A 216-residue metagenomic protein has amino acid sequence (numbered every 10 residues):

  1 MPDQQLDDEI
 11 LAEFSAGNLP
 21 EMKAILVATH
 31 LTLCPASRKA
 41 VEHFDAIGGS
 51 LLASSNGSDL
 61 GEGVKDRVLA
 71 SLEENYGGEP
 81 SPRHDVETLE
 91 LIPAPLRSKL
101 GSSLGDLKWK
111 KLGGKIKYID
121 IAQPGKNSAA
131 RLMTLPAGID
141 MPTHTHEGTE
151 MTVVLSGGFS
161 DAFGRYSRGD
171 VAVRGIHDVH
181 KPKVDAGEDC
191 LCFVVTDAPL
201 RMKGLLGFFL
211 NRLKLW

Functional and structural regions predicted by a protein language model:
M1-P20: Short, charged low-complexity linear segments at domain edges
A12-E13, E21, T29-E90, A94: Short alpha-helical interface segments
V41, M141-T143, A162, H180-A186: Short beta-strand His + acidic residue motifs that chelate non-heme Fe in jelly-roll/DSBH and cupin folds
Y76-G125: A short, N-terminal "cap"/entry segment at the start of jelly-roll beta-barrel domains of the cupin/DSBH fold
G114-H146, G175-V179: Conserved short histidine dyad/triad with adjacent acidic residue
P136-I139, T145-D161: Glycine- and acidic-residue-biased ligand/ion/polar-headgroup-sensing regions
D161-K181: Short acidic-glycine-tyrosine-enriched beta hairpin
D178-M202: Ligand-binding loop in jelly-roll beta-barrel domains
